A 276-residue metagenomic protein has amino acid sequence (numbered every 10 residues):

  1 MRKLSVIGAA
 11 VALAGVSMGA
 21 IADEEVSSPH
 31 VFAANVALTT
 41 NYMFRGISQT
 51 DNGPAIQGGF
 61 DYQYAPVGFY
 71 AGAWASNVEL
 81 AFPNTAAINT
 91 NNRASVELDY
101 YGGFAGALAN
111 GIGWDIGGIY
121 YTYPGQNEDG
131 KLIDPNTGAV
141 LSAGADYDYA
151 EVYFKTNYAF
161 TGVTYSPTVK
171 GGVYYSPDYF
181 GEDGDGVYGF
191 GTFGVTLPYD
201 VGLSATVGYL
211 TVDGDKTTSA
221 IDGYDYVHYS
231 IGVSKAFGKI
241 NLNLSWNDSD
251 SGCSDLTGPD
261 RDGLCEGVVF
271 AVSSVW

Functional and structural regions predicted by a protein language model:
M1-V31: Cleavable N-terminal export/targeting peptides
I21-V31, A65-A71, A107-G113, F160-T168 (+3 more regions): Short loop/turn motifs that connect adjacent beta-strands in outer-membrane beta-barrel proteins
D23-T85: Short glycine/proline- and aromatic-enriched beta-strand/turn motifs that initiate or cap beta-hairpins
F32-L38, G58, F69-A73, Y100 (+8 more regions): Transmembrane beta-strands of outer-membrane beta-barrel proteins
L38-F44, Y64-P66, A75-E79, G106 (+8 more regions): Transmembrane beta-strands of outer-membrane beta-barrel pores
V67-D146: Surface-exposed loop and membrane-interface regions of Gram-negative outer-membrane beta-barrel proteins
L141-I221, Y226, W246, V275: Detector for outer-membrane/organellar transmembrane beta-barrel domains, recognizing the amphipathic beta-strand
I231, K235-I240, D262-W276: Outer-membrane beta-barrel "beta-signal"
